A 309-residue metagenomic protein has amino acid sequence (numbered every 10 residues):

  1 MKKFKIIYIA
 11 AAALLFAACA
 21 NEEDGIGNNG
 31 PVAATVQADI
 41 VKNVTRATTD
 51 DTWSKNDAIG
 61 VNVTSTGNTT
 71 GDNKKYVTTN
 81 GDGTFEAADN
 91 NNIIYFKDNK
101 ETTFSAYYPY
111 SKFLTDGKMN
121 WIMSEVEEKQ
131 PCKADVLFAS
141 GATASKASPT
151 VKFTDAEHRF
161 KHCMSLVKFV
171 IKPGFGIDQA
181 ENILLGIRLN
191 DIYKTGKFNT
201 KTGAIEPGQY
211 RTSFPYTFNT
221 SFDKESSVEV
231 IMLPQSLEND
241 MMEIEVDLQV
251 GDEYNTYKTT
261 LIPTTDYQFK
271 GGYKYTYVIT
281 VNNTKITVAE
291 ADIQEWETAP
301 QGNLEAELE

Functional and structural regions predicted by a protein language model:
M1-Y8: Bacterial N-terminal signal peptides that target proteins for export
F16-A18: C-terminal motif of bacterial Sec signal peptides marking the signal peptidase cleavage site
N21-E181, T220-V230, P300-E309: Short, low-hydrophobicity acidic/polar segments
N62-T69, I192-K194, Q249-G251: Change "in extracellular beta-sheet-rich domains … of secreted and cell-surface proteins" to "in beta-sheet-rich domains
T70-F85, F198-S221, T259-T265: Solvent-exposed serine/threonine-rich low-complexity stretches and specific carbohydrate-binding patches
R159-H162, L166-I231, E238-E243: Short helix-loop boundary/capping segments
G174-F175, Q235-G302: Exposed, polar/acidic Ser/Thr-rich sequence context and nearby capping/turn residues that mark flexible linkers
